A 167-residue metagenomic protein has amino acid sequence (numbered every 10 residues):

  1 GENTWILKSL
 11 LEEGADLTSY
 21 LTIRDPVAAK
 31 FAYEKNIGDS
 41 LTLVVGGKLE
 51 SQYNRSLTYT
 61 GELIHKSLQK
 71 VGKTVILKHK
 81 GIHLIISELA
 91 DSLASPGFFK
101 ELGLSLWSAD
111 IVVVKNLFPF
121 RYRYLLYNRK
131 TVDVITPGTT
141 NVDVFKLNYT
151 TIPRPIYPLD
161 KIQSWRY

Functional and structural regions predicted by a protein language model:
G1-G81, I85-S87: Hard-cation-handling environments
K70-Y167: Extended hydrophobic packing segments that form well-structured cores
